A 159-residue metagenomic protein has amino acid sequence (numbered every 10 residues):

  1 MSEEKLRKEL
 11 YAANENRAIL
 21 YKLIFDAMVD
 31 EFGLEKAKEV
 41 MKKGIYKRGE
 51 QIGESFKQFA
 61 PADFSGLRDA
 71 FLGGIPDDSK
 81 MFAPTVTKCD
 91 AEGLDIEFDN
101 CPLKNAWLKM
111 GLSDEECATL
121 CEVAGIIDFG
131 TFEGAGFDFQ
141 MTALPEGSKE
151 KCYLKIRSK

Functional and structural regions predicted by a protein language model:
M1-D95, P102-E122, D138-K151, R157-K159: N-terminal accessory segment detector
V123-G134: Amphipathic alpha-helical segments that form well-ordered structural scaffolds and often line/cohere around active
